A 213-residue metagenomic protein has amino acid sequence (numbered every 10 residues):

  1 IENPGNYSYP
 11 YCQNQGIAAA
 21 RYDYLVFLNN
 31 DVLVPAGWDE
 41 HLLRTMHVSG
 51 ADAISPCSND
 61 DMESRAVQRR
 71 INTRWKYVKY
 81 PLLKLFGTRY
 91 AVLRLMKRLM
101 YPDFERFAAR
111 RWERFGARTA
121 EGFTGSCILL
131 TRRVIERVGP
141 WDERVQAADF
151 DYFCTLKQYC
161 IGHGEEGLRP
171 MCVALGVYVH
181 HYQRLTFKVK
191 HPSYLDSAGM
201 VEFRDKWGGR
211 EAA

Functional and structural regions predicted by a protein language model:
N3-A20: Glycine-rich, basic loop-to-helix element that forms the pyrophosphate-binding segment of sugar-nucleotide handling
L25: Short aromatic/hydrophobic "clamp" motif used to bind/position activated sugar donors
N29-L33: The conserved acidic donor/metal-binding loop of glycosyltransferases
G37-L85: Conserved donor NDP-sugar-binding/catalytic core segment of glycosyltransferases
H41, E121-V138, R144-V177: A short, conserved alpha-helix in the catalytic core of glycosyltransferases
N59-D61, E166-H191: Active-site donor/metal-binding and catalytic loop motifs of nucleotide-sugar-dependent glycosylation enzymes
Y90-L130: A recurrent flexible, glycine/aromatic-enriched loop bordering the glycosyltransferase active site that acts as
V189-A213: Catalytic core of nucleotide-sugar-dependent glycosyltransferases
